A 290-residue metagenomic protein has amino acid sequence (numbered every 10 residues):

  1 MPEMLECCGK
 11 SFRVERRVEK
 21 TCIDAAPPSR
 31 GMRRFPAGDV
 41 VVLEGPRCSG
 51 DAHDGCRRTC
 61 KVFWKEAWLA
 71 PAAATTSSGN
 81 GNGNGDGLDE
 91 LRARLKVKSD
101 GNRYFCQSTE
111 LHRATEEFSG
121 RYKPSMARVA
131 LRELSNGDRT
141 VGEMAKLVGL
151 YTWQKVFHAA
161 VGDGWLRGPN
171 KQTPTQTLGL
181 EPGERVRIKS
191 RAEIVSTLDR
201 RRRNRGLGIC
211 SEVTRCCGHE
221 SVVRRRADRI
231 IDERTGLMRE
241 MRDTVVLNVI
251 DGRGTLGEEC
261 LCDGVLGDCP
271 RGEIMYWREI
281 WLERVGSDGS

Functional and structural regions predicted by a protein language model:
M1-D86, E90-P182, R191-G289: Basic/aromatic-rich interaction segments and small domains that mediate binding to polyanionic partners
V186-I188: Tryptophan-anchored aromatic micro-motifs
